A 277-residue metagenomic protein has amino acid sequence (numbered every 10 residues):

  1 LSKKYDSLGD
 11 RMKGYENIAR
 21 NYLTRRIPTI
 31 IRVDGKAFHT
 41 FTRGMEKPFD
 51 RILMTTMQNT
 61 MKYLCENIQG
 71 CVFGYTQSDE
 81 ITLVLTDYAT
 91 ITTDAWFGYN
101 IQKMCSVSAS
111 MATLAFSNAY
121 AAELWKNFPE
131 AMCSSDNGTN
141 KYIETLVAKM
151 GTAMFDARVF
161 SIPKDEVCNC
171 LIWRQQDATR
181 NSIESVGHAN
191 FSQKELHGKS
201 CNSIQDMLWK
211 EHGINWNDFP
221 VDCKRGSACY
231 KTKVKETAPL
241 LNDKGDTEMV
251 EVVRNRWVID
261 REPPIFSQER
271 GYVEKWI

Functional and structural regions predicted by a protein language model:
L1-I277: Regulatory and interdomain segments flanking nucleotide-handling catalytic cores in signaling/defense enzymes
